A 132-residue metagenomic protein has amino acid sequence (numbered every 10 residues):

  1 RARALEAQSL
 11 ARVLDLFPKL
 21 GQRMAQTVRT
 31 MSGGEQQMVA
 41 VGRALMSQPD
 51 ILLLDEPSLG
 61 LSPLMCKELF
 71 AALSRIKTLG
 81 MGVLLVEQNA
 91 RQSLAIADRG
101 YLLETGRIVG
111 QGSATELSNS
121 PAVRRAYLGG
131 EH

Functional and structural regions predicted by a protein language model:
R1-Q8, L16-G21, G112, G130-H132: ABC-type ATPase nucleotide-binding domains, specifically the catalytic core motifs of the NBD
T27-M31, E35: Conserved ABC ATPase signature
A44-L45: ABC ATPase C-loop
Q48: Conserved catalytic motifs of ABC-family nucleotide-binding domains
L52-E56: Catalytic Walker B motif of ABC-type/P-loop ATPase nucleotide-binding domains
K67-L79: Helical segment within the ABC ATPase nucleotide-binding domain
R99, Q111: Short, glycine/charged-rich "phosphate-handling" switch motifs in NTP-dependent and phosphotransfer domains
